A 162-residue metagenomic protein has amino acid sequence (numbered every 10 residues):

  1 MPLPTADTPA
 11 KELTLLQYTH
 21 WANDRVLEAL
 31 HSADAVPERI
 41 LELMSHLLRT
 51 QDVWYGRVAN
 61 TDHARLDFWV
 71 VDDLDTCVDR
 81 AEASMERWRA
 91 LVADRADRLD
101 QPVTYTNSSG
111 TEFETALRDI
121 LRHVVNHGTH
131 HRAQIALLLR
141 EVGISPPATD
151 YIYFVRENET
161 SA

Functional and structural regions predicted by a protein language model:
P2, P9, L13-W69, S108-A162: Short, contiguous alpha-helical
L3-P4, T104: Metal-centered catalytic cores of metalloenzymes
H63-T106: Helix-adjacent hinge/juxtasegments
